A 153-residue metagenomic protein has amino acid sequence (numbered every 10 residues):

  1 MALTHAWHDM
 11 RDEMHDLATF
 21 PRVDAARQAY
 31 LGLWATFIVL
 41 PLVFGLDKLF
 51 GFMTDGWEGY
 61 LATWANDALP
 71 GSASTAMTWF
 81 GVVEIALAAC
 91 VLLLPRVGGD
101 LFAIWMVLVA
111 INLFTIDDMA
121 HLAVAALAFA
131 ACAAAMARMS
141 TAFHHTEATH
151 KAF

Functional and structural regions predicted by a protein language model:
M1-T54, P70-V83, L92-F153: Extended, low-polarity transmembrane helix blocks
W57-G71: Perimembrane loop-to-helix junctions flanking transmembrane segments
A88: Conformational-control "hinges and anchors"
